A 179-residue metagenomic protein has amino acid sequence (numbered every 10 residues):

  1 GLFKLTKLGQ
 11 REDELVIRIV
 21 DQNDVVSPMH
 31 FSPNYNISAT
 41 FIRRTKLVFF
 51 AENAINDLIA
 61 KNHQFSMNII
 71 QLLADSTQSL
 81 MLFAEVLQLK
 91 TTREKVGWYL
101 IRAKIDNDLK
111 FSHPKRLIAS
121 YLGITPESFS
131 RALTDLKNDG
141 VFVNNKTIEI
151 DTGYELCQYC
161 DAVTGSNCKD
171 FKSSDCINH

Functional and structural regions predicted by a protein language model:
G1-T6, Q22-N23: Glycine- and acidic-residue-biased ligand/ion/polar-headgroup-sensing regions
F3, N53-A54, Y154: Alpha-helix/helix-capping structural signal
T6, P28-M29, D57-L58, Y99 (+1 more regions): Residues that scaffold the ATP/ADP-binding catalytic core of kinase and kinase-like folds
G9-R11: Solvent-exposed strand-loop boundary residues in beta-sheet-rich modules
E14-Q71: Cyclic-nucleotide recognition modules
A60-P126: Polybasic "coupling" helices that flank or enter modular domains
L100-H179: Phosphate-/nucleic-acid-contacting segments
